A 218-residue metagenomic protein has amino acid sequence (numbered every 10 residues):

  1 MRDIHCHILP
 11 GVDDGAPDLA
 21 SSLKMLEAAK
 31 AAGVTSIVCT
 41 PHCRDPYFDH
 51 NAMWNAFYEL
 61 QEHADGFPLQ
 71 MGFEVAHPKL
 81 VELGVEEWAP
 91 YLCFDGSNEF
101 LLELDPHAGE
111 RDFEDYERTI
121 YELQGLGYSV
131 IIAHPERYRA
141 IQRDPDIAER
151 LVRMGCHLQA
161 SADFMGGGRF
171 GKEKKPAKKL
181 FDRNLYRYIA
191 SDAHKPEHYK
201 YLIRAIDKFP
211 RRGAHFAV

Functional and structural regions predicted by a protein language model:
M1-G66: An N-terminally biased module of ancient metal coordination in phosphate/nucleic-acid-related enzymes
H5, P41, L69, H134 (+1 more regions): Divalent metal-coordination and catalytic microenvironments
I8-L19, E103-E110, M165: Active-site mouth loops of central-metabolism enzymes
K30, Q124, F181-D182: Non-catalytic positions within long, well-ordered alpha-helices that form the structural scaffold/packing of enzyme
R44-Y47, A76-P78, R137-I141, M165-G168 (+1 more regions): Active-site environment of divalent metal-dependent phosphoester hydrolases
D49-L158: Extended substrate/RNA-proximal surfaces in nucleic-acid metabolism proteins
R183-Y201: Short acidic/histidine-rich active-site segments
I203-V218: Mid-to-C-terminal alpha-helical segments outside catalytic/metal-binding sites
